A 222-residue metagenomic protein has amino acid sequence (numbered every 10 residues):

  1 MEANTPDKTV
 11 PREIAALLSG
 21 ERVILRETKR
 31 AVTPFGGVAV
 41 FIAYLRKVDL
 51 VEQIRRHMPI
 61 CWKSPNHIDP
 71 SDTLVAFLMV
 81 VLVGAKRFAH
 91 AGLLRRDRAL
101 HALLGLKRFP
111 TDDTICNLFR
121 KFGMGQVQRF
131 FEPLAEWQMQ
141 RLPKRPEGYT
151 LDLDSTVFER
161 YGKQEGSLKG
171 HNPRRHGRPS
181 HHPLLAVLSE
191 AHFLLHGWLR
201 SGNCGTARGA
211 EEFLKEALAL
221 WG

Functional and structural regions predicted by a protein language model:
M1-G205, A210-A219: Dynamic "connector" segments at or just before major functional cores
